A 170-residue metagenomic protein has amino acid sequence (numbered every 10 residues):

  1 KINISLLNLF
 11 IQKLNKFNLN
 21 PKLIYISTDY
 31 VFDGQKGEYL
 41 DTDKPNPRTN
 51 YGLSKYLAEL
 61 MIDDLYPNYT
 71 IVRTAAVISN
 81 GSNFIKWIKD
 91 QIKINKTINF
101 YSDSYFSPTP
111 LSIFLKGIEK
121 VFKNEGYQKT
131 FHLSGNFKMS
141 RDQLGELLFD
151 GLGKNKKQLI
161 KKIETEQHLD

Functional and structural regions predicted by a protein language model:
K1-I24: NAD(P)-cofactor binding segment of oxidoreductase domains
S5-L6, Y30-V72: Catalytic helix-loop patch of NAD(P)-dependent Rossmann-fold dehydrogenases
P21, P67-Y69, K96, Q128 (+1 more regions): A structural micro-motif
K22-S27, T70-R73, H132: Structural signature of the Rossmann-like NAD(P)-dependent dehydrogenase/reductase core
S27-D29, D103: Histidine-centered beta-alpha loop that forms part of the nucleotide-sugar donor binding/catalytic region in diverse
D33-K36, G81-S82, P110, D142-L144: Short glycine-/acidic-enriched loop or helix-start segments at secondary-structure transitions that form or flank
L60-F106, L111-E119: NAD(P)-dependent short-chain dehydrogenase/reductase
G117, N124-L169: Mid/C-terminal beta-alpha module of Rossmann-like enzyme folds, strongest in SDR-family dehydrogenases/epimerases
